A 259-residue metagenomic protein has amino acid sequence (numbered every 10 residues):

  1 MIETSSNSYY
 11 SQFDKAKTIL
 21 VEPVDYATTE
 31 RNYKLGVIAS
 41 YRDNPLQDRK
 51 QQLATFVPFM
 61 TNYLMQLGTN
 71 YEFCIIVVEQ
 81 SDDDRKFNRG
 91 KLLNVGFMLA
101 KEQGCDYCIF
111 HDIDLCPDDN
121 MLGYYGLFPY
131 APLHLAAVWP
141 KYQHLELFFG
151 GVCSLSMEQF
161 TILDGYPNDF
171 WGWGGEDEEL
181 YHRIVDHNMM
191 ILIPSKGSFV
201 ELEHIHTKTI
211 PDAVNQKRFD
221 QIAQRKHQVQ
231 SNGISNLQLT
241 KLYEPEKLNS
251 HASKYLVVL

Functional and structural regions predicted by a protein language model:
M1-P58, N62: N-proximal low-complexity "stem/linker" segments adjacent to membrane-targeting elements
M1-Q12, D169-G172, E178-L259: C-terminal catalytic/acceptor-binding lobe
L53-P58, R89-K91, M121-Y124, G150 (+1 more regions): Short coil/turn segments at secondary-structure boundaries
A54, Q66-C105, Y130, P140: Active-site-proximal specificity loops/subdomain of glycosyltransferases
F56-F59, Y63, V95, L99 (+3 more regions): Alpha-helical recognition domains of nuclear gene-regulatory proteins
Q103, D118-Y142: Conserved donor-nucleotide/metal-binding helix-loop-beta segment in metal-dependent transferases, i.e., the alpha-helix
G104-D118: Short beta-strand-to-loop acidic/aromatic patch adjacent to the donor-nucleotide binding site
W139-L155, I162, G172: A recurrent flexible, glycine/aromatic-enriched loop bordering the glycosyltransferase active site that acts as
